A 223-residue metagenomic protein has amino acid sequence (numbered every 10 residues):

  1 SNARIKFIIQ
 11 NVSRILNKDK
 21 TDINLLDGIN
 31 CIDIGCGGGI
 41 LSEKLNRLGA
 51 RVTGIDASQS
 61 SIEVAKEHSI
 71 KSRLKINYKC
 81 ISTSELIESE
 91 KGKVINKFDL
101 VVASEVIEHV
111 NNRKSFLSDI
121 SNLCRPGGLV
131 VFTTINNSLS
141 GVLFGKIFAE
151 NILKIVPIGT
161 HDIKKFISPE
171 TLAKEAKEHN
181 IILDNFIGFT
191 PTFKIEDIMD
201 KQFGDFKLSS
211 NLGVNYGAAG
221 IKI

Functional and structural regions predicted by a protein language model:
S1-D27: Conserved alpha-helix/loop element of class I SAM-dependent methyltransferases that forms part of the SAM/SAH-binding
I32, G38-I87: Class I SAM-dependent methyltransferase SAM/SAH-binding core
S72, Y78, I152, E170 (+1 more regions): A C-terminal cap/extension of S-adenosyl-L-methionine-dependent methyltransferases that defines the acceptor-substrate
V102: A conserved beta-strand element that flanks and buttresses the S-adenosyl-L-methionine
V106: Hydrophobic adenine-recognition pocket in adenosine-nucleotide-binding enzymes
K114-P126: A short glycine-rich, Lys/Arg-flanked "PGG" loop and its adjoining helix->strand segment in the class I
V131-L153: Conserved class I S-adenosyl-L-methionine
T134, K154-T171: Acceptor-substrate binding/catalytic loop of class I
